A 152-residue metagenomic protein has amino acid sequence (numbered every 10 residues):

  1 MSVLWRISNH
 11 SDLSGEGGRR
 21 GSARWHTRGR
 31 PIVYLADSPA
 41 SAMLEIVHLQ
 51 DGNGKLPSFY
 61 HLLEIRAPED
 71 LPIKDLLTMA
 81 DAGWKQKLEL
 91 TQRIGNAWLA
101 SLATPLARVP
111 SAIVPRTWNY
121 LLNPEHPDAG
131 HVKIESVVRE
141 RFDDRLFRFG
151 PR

Functional and structural regions predicted by a protein language model:
M1-G18, H26-T27, K55-R152: Active-site and NAD+-binding cores of ADP-ribose-processing enzymes
T27-L49, Y120-E125: Extended catalytic/binding region for NAD+/ADP-ribose chemistry, centered on the ART fold
H48-L56: Short helix-loop boundary/capping segments at the starts of domains
